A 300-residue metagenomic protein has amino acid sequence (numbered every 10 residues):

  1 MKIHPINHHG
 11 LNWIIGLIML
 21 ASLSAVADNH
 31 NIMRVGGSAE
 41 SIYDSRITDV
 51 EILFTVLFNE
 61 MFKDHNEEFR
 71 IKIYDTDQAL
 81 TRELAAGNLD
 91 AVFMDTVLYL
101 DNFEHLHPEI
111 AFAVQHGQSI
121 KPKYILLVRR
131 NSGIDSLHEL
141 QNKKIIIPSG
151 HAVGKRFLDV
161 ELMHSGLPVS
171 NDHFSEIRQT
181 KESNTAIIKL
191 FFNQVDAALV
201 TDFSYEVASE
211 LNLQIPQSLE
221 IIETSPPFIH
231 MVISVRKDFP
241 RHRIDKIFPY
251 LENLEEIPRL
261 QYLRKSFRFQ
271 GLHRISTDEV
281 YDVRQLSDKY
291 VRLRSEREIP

Functional and structural regions predicted by a protein language model:
S22-S24: N-terminal signal peptide c-region/cleavage motif recognized by signal peptidases
N29-L100: Extracytoplasmic small-molecule ligand-binding "clamshell" domains of the periplasmic binding protein/Venus flytrap
H30-E40, H116-I125, L213-L251, Q261-L286: Periplasmic-binding protein-like
R34-E60, K121-I187, F203: Bilobed "Venus flytrap"/periplasmic-binding protein-like clamshell domains and structurally analogous long
H65-R70, I147-E161, P249-P300: Ligand-binding clefts/hinges and TM-proximal coupling segments of bilobed small-molecule sensing domains
F69-R82, S170-I188, P227-I229: Short helix-initiation/N-cap motifs at beta->coil->alpha
Y74, A79-E139: Acidic, polar ligand-binding/catalytic clefts
F93-L106, H164, K189-F192, D196-P216: A ligand-binding cleft/hinge motif common to bilobed small-molecule-binding domains
